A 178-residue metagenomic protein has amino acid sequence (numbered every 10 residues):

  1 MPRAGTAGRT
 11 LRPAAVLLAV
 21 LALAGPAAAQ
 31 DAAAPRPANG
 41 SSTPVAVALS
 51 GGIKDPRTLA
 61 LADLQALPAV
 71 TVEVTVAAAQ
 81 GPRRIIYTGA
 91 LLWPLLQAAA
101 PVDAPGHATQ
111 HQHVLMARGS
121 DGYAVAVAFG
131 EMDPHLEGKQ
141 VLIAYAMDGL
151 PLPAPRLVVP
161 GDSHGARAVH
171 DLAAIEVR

Functional and structural regions predicted by a protein language model:
P2, A29-R178: N-terminal intrinsically disordered, low-complexity segments enriched in P/E/S/T
P2-V16: Bacterial N-terminal signal peptides that target proteins for export
T6, A19-V20, A28, A146: Residue-level detector of alpha-helical transmembrane segments in integral membrane proteins
R9, A22, D31-A33: Generic N-terminal simple sequence motifs
A14-A24: Bacterial N-terminal signal peptides
